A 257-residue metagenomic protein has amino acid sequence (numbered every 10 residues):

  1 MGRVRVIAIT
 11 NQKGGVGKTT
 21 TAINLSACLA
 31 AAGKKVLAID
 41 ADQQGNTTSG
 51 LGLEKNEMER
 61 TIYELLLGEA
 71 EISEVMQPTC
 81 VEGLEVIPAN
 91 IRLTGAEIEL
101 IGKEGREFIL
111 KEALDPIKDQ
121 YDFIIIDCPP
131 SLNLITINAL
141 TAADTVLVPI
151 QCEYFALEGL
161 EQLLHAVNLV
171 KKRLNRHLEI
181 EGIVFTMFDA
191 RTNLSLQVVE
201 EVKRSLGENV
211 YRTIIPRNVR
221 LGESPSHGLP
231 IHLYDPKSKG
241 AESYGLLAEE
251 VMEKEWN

Functional and structural regions predicted by a protein language model:
M1-N257: P-loop NTP-binding core
